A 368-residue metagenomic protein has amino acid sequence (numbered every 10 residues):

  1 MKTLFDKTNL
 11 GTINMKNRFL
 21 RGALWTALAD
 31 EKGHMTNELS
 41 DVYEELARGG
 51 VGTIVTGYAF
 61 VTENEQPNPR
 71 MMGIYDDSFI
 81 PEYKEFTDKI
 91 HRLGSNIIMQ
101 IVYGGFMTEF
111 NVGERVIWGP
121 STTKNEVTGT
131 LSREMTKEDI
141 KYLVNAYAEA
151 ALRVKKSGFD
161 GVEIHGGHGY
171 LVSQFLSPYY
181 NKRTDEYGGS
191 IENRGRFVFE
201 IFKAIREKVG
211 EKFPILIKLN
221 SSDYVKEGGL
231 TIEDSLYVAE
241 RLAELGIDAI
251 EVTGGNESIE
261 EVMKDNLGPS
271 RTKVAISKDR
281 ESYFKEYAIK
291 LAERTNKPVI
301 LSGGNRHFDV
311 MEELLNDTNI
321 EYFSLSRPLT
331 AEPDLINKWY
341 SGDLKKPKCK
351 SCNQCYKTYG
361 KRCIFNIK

Functional and structural regions predicted by a protein language model:
M1-K368: Flavin-dependent oxidoreductase catalytic cores
